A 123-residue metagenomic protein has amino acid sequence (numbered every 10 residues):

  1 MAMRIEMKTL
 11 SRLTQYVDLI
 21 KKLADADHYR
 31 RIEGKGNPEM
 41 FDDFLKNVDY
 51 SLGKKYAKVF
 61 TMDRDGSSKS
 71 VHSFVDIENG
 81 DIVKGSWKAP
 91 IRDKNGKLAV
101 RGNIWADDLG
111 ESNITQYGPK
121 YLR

Functional and structural regions predicted by a protein language model:
A2-M40: Short, non-transmembrane alpha-helical segments in secretory-pathway proteins
M3, K8, R92-D93, L122-R123: Long, terminal "pre-/pro-" and other extracytoplasmic accessory regions that lie outside the mature folded/catalytic
Q15, P38-M40, R101-R123: Accessory DNA-engaging acidic/polar modules
E39-S73: Exposed beta-strand-loop-beta-strand "reactive/processing" segments of non-cytosolic proteins
V75-I77: Short, acidic, Ser/Thr-enriched surface-loop or helix-capping motifs
N79-S112: A short, surface-exposed interaction/processing loop segment used at functional sites
